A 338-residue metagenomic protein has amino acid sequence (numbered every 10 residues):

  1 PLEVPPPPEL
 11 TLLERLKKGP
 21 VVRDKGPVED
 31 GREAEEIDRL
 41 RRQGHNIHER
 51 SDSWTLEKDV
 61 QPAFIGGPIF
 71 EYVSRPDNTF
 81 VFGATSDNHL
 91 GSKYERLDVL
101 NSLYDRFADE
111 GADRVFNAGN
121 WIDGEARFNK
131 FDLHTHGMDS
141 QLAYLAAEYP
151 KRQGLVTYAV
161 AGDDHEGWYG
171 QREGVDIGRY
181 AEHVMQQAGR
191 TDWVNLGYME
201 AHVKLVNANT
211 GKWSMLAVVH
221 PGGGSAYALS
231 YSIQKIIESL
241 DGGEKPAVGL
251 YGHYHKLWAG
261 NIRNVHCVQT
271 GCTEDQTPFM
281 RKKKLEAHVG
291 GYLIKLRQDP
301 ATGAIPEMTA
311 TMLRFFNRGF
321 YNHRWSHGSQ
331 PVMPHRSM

Functional and structural regions predicted by a protein language model:
P1-T85: Acidic, histidine-bearing metal-coordination/catalytic regions of metal-dependent phosphoesterases
R15-K17, R75-D77, F107-G111, P150-Q153 (+2 more regions): Flexible, charged surface loops at secondary-structure boundaries
E71-G83, H202-A217, I262-V265: Beta-strand-turn-beta hairpins that frame and shape the catalytic cleft of phosphate-ester-processing enzymes
G83-D87, D113-N120, V156-D163, N195-Y198 (+3 more regions): Active-site neighborhood of phospho(di)ester-bond hydrolases with catalytic His/Asp-centered motifs
L90-N195: Core catalytic region of metal-dependent phosphoesterases/phosphodiesterases, especially metallo-beta-lactamase-like
Y169-V219, G223-Y231: An acidic, phosphate/nucleotide-engaging active-site surface
M215-L216, P221-A310: Conserved beta-sheet core of the metallophosphoesterase superfamily
Q298-M338: A short C-terminal boundary segment appended to hydrolase-like catalytic domains
